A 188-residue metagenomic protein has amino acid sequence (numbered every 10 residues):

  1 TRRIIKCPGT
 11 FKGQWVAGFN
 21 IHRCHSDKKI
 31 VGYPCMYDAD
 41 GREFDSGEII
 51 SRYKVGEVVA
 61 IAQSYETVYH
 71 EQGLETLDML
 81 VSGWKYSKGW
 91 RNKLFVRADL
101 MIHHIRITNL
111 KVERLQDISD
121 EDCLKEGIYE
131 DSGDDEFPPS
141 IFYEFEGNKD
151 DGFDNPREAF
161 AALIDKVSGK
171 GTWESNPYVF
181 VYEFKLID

Functional and structural regions predicted by a protein language model:
T1-D188: Secondary-structure transition motif
